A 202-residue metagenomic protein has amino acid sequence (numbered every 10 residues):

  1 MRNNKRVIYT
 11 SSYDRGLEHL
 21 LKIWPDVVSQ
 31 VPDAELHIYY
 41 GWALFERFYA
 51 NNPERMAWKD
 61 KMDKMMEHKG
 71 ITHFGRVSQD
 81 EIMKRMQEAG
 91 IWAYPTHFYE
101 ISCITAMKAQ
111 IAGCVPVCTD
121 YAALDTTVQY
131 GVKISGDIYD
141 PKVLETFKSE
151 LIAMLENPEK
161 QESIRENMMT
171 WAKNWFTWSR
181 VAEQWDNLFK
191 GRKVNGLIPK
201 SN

Functional and structural regions predicted by a protein language model:
M1-R15, L21-W24, V28, L36-H37: Conserved donor-binding/catalytic core segment of Leloir-type glycosyltransferases
E18, M83, I104-I111, A122-T126: Short alpha-helical segment that forms part of, or immediately flanks, the ligand-binding pocket in carbohydrate-active
Y40-W42, A50-V77: Nucleotide-activated donor-binding/catalytic signature segment of Leloir-type glycosyltransferases, i.e., the conserved
S78-A89, I111: Short acidic alpha-helix that forms the nucleotide-activated donor recognition element in Leloir-type transferases
M86-I101: Acidic donor-binding loop of glycosyltransferase active sites
V115-C118: Short hydrophobic beta-strand element within catalytic cores of glycosyltransferases and related nucleotide-activated
D125-A153: Change "using UDP/GDP/dTDP sugars" to "using nucleotide sugars
I138, E156-K193: A charged, aromatic-enriched C-terminal amphipathic alpha-helix characteristic of glycosyltransferases across folds
